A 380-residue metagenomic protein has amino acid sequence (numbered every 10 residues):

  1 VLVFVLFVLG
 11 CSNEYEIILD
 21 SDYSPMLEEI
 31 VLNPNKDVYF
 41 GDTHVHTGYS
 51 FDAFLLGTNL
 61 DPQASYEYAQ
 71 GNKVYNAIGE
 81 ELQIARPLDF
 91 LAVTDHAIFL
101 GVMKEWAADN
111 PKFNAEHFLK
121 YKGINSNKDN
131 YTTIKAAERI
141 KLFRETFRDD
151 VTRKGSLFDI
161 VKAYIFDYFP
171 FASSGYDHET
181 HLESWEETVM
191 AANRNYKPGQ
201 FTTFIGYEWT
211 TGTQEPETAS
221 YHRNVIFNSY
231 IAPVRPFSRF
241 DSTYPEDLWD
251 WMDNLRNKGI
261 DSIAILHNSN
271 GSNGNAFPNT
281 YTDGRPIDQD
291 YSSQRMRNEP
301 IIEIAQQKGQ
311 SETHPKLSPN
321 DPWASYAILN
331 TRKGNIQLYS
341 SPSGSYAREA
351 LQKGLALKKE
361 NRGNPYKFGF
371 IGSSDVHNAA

Functional and structural regions predicted by a protein language model:
V1-F4: Sec-dependent signal peptide recognition, specifically the positively charged N-region followed immediately by
L9-G10: C-terminal motif of bacterial Sec signal peptides marking the signal peptidase cleavage site
E14-A380: Extended, charged catalytic domains and RNA/DNA-binding interfaces, predominantly in divalent-metal-using enzymes
